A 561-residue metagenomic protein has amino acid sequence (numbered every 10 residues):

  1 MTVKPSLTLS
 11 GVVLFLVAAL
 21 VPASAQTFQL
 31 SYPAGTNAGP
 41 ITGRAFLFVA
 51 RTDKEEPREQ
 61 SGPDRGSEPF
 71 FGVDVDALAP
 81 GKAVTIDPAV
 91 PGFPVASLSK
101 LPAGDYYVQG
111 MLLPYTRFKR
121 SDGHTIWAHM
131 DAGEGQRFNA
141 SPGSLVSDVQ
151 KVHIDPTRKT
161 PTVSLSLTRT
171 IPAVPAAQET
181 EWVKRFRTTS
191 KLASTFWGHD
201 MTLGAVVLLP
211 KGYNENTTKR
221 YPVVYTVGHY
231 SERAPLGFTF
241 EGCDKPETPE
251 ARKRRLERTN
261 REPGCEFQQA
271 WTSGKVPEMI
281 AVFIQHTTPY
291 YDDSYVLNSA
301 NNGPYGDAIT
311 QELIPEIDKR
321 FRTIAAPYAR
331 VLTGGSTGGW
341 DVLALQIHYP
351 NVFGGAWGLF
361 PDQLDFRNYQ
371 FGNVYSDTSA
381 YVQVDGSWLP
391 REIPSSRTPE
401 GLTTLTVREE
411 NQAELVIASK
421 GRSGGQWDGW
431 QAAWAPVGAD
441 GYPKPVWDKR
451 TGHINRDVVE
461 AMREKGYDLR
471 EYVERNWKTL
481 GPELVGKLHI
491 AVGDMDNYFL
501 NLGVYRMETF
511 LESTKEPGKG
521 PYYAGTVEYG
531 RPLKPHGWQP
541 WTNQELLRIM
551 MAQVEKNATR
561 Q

Functional and structural regions predicted by a protein language model:
M1-L9: N-terminal secretory signal peptides that target proteins for export/translocation
S10-A19: Bacterial N-terminal signal peptides
L20-A25: Sec/Tat signal peptide C-region and signal peptidase I cleavage site
Q26-Y32, A38-F46, T202-V206: Contiguous beta-strand segments within globular domains
G35, A50-Q561: Non-catalytic cap/lid and distal C-terminal segments of serine-dependent acyl enzymes
